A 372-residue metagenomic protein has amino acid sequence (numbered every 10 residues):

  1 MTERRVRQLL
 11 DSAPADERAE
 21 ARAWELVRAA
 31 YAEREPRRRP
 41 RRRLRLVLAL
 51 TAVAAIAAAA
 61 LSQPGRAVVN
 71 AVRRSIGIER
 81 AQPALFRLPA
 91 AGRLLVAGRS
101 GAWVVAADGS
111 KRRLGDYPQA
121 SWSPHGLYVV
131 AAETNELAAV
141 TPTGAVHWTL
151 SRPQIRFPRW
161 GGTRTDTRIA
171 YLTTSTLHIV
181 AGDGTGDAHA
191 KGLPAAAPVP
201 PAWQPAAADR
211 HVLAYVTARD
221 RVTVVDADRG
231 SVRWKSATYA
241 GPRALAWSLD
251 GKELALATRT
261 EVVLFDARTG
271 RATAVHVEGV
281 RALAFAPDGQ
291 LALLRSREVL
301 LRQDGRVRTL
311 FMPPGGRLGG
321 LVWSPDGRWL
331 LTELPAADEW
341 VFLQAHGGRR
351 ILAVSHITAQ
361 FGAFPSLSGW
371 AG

Functional and structural regions predicted by a protein language model:
M1-R39: Disordered, charged N-terminal biogenesis/targeting segments of membrane/secreted proteins
L9-P14, R18-W24, L44-L50, A54-G372: Sequence signature of WD/YWTD-type beta-propeller architectures
